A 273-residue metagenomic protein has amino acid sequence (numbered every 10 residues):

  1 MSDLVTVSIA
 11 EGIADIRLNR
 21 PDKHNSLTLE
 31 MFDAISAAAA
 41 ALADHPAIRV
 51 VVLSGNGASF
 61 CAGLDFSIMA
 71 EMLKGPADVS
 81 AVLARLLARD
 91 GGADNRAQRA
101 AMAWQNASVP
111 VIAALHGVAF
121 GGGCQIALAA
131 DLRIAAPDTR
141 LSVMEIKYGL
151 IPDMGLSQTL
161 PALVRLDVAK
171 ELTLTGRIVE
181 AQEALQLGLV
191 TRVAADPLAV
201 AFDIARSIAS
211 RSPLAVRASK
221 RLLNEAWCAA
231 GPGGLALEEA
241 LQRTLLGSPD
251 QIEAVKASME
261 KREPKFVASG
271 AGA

Functional and structural regions predicted by a protein language model:
M1-N56, M72-G75, G270-A273: Conserved CoA-thioester-binding segment of acyl-CoA-metabolizing enzymes
P21, I134-T139, V190-A236, R243-P249 (+1 more regions): C-terminal long alpha-helix characteristic of the crotonase
F32-A34, A40-A43, F66-H116, G272: An acidic, glycine-rich surface segment that forms the CoA-thioester-binding/catalytic face of crotonase-fold enzymes
A58-A62, F120-G121: Short, active-site-adjacent cap segments at secondary-structure transitions
R99-S108, A114, F120-L174, L187 (+1 more regions): CoA-thioester-processing core
G176-E183: Acidic, divalent-metal-coordinating active-site segment for phosphoryl/phosphodiester hydrolysis, typified by short
